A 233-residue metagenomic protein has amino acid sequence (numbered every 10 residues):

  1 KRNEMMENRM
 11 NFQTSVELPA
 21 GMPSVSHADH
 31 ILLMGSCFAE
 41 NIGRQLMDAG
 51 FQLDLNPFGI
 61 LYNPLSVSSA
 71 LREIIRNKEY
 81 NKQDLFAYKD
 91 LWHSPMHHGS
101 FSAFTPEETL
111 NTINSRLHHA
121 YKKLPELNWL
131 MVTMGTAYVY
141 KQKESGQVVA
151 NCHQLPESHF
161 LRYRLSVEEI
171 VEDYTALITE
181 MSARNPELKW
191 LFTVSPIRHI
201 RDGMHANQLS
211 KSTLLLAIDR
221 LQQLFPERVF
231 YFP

Functional and structural regions predicted by a protein language model:
R2-P233: Extracellular glycan-modifying ectodomains
